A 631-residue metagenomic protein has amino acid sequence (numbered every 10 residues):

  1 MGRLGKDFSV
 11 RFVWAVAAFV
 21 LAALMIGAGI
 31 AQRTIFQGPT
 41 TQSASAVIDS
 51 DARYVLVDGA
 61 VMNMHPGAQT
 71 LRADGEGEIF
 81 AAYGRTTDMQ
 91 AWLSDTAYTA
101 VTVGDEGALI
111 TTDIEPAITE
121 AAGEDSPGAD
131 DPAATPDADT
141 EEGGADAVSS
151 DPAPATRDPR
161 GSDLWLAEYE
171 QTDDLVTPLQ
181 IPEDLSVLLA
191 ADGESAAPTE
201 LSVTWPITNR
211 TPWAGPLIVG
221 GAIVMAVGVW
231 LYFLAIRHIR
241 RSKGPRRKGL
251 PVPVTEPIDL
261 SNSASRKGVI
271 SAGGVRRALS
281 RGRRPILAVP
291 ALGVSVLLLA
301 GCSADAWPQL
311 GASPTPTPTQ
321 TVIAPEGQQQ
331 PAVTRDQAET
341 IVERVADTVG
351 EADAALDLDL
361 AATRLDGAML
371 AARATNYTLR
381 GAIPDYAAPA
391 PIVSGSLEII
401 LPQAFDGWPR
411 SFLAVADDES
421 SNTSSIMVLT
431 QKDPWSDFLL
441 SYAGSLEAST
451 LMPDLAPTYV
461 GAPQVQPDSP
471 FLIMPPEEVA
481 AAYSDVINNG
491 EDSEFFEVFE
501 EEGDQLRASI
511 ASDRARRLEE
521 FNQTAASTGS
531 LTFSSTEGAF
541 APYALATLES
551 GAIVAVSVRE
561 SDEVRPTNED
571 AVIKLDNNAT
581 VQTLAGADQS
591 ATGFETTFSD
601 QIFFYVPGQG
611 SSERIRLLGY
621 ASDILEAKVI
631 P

Functional and structural regions predicted by a protein language model:
G2-G38: Hydrophobic secretory-pathway targeting helix
K6-F12, R210-V269: Juxtamembrane interface at the cytosolic side of transmembrane helices
G38-T204: Extracytoplasmic/periplasmic regions of membrane proteins
E76-E78, T87, T321, P325-I383 (+1 more regions): Core segments of small alpha/beta cavity-forming domains
L298-G301: C-terminal motif of bacterial Sec signal peptides marking the signal peptidase cleavage site
S303-A306: Bacterial signal peptide processing site
Q309, S420-D485, T547-A555, R565-T567 (+1 more regions): Short beta-strand edge/turn micro-motifs at domain boundaries
D385-S424, G529-E569: Surface-exposed, charged secondary-structure patches
